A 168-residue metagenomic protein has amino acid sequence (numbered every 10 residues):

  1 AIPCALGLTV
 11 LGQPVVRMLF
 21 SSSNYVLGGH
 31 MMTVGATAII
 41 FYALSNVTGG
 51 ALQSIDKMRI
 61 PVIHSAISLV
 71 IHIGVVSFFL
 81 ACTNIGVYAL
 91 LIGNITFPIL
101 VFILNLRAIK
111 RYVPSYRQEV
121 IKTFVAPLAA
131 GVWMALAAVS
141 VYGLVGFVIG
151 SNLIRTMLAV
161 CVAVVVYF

Functional and structural regions predicted by a protein language model:
A1-T9, L19, N84-Y112, L128: Short alpha-helical transmembrane segments in multi-pass integral membrane proteins
A5, P14, I39, S65-V70 (+3 more regions): Residue-level recognition of pore/gate-forming positions within transmembrane alpha-helices of multi-pass
L8-I39, G150: Interfacial segments at transmembrane-helix termini and the short loops linking adjacent helices
L27-M31, G86-L90, E119, T123-P127 (+2 more regions): Residue-level signature of transmembrane alpha-helical entry/exit and packing/kink sites in multi-pass membrane
T37-I67, S77: Membrane-interface junctions at transmembrane-helix termini in multi-pass inner-membrane proteins
R59, L69-F102, L136, V141-C161: Membrane-interface helix-loop junctions in multi-pass transport and translocation proteins
I95-G146, V166-F168: C-terminal transmembrane helix end/exit motif
